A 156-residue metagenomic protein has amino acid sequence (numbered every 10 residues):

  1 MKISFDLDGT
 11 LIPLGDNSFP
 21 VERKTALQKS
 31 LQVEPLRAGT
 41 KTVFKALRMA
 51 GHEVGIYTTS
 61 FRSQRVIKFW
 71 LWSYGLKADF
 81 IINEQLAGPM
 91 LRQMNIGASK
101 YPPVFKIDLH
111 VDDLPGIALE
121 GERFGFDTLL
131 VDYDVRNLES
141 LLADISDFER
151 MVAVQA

Functional and structural regions predicted by a protein language model:
M1-D16: Asp-based phosphoryl-transfer active-site loop
T10, N17, R62, G116 (+1 more regions): Conserved Rossmann-like nucleotide-cofactor binding loop
L14-A26, F80: Short, basic/glycine-rich phosphate-binding loops at helix/coil junctions that contact nucleotide phosphates
T25-G55, R65: Short, acidic loop-to-helix structural element flanking the phosphoryl-transfer center in phosphate-processing enzymes
G51-I56, F105-L109: Short active-site oxyanion
R62-D108, L119: Substrate-recognition "cap/lid" segment bordering the active-site pocket of phosphatases
G88-M94, N137-S146: Short, charged, surface-exposed secondary-structure boundary motifs
F105-A143: Acidic, Mg2+-coordinating phosphoryl-transfer loop and its flanking beta/alpha structural elements, shared across
